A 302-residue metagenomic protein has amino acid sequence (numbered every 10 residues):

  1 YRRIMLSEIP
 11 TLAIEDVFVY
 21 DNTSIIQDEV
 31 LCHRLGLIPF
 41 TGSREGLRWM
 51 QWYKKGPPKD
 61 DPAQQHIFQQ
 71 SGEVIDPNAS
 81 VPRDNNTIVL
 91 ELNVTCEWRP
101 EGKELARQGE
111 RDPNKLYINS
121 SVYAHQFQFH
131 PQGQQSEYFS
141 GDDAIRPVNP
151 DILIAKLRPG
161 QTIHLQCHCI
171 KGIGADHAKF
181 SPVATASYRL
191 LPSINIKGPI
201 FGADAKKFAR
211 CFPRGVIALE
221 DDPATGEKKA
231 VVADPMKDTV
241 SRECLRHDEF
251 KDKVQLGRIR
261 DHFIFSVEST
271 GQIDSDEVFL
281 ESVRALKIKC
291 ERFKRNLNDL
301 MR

Functional and structural regions predicted by a protein language model:
Y1-R302: Protein-protein interaction/assembly regions in multi-subunit complexes
